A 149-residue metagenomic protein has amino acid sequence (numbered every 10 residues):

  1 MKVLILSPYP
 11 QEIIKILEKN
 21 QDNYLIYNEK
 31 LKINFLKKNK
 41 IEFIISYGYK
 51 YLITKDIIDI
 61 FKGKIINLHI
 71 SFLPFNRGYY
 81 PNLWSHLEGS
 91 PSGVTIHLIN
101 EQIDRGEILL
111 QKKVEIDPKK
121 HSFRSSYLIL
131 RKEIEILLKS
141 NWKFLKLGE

Functional and structural regions predicted by a protein language model:
M1-E149: One-carbon transfer enzymes
